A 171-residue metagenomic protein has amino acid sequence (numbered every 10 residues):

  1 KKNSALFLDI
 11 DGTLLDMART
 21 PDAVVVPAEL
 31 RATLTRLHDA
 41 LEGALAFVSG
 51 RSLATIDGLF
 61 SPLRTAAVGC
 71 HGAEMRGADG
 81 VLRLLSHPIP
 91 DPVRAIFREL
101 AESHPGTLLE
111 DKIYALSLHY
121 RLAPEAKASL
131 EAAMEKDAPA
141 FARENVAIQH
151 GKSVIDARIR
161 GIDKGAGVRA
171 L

Functional and structural regions predicted by a protein language model:
K1-I10, L14-A18, E29: Non-catalytic pre-domain segments flanking phosphatase-related domains
L8-D11, G72, Y120-R121: Short loop/turn segments at strand-loop or loop-helix junctions that form parts of catalytic or ligand-binding pockets
T13-L14, V48-G50, V168: Ser/Thr-glycine-rich phosphate-binding loops at phosphate-binding pockets of nucleotides, nucleotide cofactors
D16-A18, R76, H119-Y120: Amphipathic coiled-coil signal-relay and dimerization helices
V25-Y114: Active-site phosphate-binding/coordination module
A95-I96, S103-L171: Conserved acidic, metal-coordinating active-site core of Asp-based, Mg2+-dependent phosphoryl-transfer enzymes
